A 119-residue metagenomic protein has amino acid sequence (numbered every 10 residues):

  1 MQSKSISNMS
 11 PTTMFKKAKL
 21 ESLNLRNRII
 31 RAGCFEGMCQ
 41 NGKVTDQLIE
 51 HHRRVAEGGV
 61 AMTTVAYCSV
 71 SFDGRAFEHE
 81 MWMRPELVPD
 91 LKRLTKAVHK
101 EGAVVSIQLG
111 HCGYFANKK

Functional and structural regions predicted by a protein language model:
M1-K119: Flavin-dependent oxidoreductase catalytic cores
